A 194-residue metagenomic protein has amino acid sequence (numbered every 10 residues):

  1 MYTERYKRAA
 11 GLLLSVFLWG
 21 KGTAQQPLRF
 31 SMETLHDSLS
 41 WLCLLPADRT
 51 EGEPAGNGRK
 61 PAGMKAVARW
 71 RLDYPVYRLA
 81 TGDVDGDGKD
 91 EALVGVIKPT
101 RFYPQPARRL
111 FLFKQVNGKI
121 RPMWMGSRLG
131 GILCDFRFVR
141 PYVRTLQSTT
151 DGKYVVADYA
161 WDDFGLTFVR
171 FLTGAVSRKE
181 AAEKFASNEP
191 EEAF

Functional and structural regions predicted by a protein language model:
M1-Y2, S15, D83-G86: A general, composition-driven signal for non-globular sequence regions
Y2-A10: Bacterial N-terminal signal peptides that target proteins for export
G11-F17: Bacterial N-terminal signal peptides
K21-F194: Beta-propeller-forming repeat regions
